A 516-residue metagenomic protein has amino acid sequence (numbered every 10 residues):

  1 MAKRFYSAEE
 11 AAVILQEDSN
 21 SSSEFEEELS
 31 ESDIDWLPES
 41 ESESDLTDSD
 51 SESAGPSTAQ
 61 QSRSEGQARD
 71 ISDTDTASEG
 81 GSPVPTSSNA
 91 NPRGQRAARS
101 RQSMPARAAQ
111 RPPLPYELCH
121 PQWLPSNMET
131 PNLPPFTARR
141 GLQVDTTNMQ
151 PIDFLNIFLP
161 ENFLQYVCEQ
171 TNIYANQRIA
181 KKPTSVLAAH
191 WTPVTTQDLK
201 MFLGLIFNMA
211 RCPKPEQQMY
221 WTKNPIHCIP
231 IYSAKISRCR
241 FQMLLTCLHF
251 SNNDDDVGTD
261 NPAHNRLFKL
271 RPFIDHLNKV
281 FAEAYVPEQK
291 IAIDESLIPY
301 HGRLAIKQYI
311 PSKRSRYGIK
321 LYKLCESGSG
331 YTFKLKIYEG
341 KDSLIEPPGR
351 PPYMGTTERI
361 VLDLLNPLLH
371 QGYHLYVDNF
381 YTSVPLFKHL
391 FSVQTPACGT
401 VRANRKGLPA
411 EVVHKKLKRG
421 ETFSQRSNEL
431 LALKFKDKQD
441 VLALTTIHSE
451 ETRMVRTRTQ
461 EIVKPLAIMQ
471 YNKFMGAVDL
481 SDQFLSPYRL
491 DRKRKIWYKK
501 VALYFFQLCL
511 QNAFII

Functional and structural regions predicted by a protein language model:
A2-K388, Q394-R405, H448, L490 (+4 more regions): N-terminal initiation segments
P112-M149, P396, G407-F505, N512: An anionic, glycine-rich sequence signature occurring as long contiguous blocks
